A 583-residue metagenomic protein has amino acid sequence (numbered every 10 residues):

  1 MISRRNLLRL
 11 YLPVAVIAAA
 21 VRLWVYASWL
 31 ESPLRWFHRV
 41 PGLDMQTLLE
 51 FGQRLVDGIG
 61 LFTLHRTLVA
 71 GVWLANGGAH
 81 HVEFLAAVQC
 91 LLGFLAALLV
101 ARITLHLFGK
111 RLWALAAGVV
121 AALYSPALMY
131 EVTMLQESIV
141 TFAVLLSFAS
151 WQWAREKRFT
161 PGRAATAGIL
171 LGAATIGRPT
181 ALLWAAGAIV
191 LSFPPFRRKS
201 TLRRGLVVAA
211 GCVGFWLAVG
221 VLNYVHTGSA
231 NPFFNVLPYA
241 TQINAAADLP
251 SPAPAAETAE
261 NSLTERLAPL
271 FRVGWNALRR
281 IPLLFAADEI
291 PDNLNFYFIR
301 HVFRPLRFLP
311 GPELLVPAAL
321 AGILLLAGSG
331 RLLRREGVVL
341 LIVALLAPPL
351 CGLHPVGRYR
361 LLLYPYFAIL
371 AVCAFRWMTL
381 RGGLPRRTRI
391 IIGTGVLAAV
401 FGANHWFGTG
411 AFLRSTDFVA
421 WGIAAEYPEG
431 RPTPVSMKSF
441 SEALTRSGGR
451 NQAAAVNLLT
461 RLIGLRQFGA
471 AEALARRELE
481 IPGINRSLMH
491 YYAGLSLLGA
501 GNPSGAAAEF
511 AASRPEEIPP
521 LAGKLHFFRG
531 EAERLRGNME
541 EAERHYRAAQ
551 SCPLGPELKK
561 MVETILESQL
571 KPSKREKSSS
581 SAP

Functional and structural regions predicted by a protein language model:
I2, R155, W184-V213, L217 (+3 more regions): Perimembrane helix-loop-helix junctions
A19, A117-G118, R163-R178, A188-I189 (+3 more regions): Membrane-interface alpha helices of multi-pass inner-membrane proteins
S28-L49, G60-W73, A79-F84, A230-F233 (+3 more regions): Extracytoplasmic catalytic/substrate-binding loops of multi-pass membrane glycan-assembly enzymes
L55, I59, F108, S147-T166 (+4 more regions): Membrane-interface transmembrane helices that cradle and orient dolichyl/undecaprenyl
H65, V69, L85-L92, A116-L146 (+4 more regions): Multi-pass, polyprenyl lipid-linked donor-dependent membrane glycosyltransferases
H80-F84, P269-V339: Membrane-interface anchor segments at the N-terminal boundary of transmembrane helices in multi-pass membrane enzymes
F84-F108, L146, S150, A318-L324: Transmembrane-helix motifs of polytopic, lipid-linked glycan transferases
A97-L123, T141-F142, R158, T166 (+1 more regions): Transmembrane-helix signature of polytopic, membrane-embedded enzymes that assemble or transfer cell-envelope glycans
